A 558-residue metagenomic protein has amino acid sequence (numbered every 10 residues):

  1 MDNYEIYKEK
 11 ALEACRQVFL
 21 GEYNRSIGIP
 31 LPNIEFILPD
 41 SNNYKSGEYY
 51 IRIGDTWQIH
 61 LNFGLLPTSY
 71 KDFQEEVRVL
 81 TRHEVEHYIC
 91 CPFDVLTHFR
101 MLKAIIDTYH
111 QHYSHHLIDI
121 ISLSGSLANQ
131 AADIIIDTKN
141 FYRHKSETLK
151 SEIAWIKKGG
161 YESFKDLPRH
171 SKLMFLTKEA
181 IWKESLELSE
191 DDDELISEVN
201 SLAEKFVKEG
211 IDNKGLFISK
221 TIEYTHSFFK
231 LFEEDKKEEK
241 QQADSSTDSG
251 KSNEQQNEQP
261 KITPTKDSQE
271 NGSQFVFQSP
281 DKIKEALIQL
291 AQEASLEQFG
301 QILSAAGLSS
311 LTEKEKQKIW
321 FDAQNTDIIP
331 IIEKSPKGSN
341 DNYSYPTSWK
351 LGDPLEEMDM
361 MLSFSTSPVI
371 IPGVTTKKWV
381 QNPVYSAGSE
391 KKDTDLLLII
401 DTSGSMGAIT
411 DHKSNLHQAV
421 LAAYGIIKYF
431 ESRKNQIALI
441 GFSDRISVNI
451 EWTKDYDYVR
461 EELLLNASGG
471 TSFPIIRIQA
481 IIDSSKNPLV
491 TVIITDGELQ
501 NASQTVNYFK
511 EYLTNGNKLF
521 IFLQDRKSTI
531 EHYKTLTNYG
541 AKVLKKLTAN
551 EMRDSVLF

Functional and structural regions predicted by a protein language model:
M1-K334, S484-K486, T495, I530 (+2 more regions): Short, functionally important secondary-structure microenvironments
P32-E35, W57-I59, L396-L397, I437 (+3 more regions): Hydrophobic beta-strand segments of well-ordered beta-sheets in folded domains
N42-W57, T97-R100, L311-L397, S403-D411: Acidic, polar low-complexity linker/tail segments
L117, G388-K454, V490-I494: Von Willebrand factor
G425-Q436, T514-Y533: A short, conserved beta-to-alpha structural element at the edge of catalytic cores that scaffolds binding
D444-V492, E498-Q504, F522-I530: Von Willebrand factor
T505-Y512, T529-G540: Short, aromatic/basic amphipathic alpha-helical patches
Y539-V556: Short acidic-hydrophobic, aromatic-tinged amphipathic segments that line or gate anion-handling sites
